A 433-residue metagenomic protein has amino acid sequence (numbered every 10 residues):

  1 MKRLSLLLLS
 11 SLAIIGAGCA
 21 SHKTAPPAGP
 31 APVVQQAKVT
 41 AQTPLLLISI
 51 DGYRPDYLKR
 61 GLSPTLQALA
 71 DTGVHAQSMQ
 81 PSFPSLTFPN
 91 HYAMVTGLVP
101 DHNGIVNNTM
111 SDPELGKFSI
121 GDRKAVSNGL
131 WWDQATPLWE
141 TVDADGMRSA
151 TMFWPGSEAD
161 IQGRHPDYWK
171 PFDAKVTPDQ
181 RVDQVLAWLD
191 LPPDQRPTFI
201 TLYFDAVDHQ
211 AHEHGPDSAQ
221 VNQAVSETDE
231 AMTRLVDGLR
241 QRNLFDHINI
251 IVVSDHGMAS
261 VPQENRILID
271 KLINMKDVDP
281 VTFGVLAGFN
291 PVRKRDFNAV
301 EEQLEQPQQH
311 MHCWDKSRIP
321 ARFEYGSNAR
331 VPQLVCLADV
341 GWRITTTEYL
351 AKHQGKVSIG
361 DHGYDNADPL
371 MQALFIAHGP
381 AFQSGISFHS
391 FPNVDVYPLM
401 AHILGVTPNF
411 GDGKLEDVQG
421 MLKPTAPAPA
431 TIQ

Functional and structural regions predicted by a protein language model:
I15-G18: C-terminal motif of bacterial Sec signal peptides marking the signal peptidase cleavage site
A20-H22: Bacterial signal peptide processing site
T24-Q42, P55-A144, D160: Active-site nucleophile/metal-coordination loop of metallo-enzymes that catalyze phosphate/sulfate and related
L47, T65, E227-L268: Metal-dependent active-site segment of extracytoplasmic phospho-/sulfohydrolases and closely related
L98-G215, Q309: His/Asp/Glu-rich, glycine-adjacent segments that coordinate divalent cations and/or stabilize oxyanion chemistry on
P178-D190, V207-I248, A299, M400: A long, amphipathic alpha-helix that forms part of the scaffold/cap immediately adjacent to metal-dependent active
H247, S254-R293: Acidic/histidine-rich catalytic neighborhood
V281-S387, F391-L399: Active-site neighborhoods of enzymes that stabilize oxyanions during catalysis
